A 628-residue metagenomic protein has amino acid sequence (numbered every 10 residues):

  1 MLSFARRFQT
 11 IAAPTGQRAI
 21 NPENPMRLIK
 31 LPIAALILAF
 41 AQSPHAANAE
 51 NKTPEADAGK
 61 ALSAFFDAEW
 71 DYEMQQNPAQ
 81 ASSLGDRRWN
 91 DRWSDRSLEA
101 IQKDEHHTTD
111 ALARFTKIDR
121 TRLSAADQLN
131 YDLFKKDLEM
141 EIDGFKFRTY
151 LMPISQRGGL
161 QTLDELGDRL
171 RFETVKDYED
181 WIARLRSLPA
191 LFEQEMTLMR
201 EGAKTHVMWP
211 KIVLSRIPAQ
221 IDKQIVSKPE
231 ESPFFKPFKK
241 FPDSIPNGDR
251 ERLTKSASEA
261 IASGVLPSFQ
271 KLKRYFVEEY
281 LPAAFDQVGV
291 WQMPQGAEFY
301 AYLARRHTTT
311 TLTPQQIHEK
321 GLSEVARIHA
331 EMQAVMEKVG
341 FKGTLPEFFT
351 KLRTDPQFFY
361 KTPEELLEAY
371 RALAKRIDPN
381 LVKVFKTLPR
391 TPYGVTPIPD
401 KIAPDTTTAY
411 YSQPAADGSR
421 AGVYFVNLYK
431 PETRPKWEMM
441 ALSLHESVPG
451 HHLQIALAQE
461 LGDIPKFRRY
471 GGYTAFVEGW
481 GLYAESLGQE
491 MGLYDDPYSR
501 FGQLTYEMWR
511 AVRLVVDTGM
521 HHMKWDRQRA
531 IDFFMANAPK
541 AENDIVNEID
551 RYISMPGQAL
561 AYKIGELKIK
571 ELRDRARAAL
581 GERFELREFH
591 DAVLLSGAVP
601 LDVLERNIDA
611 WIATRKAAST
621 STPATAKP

Functional and structural regions predicted by a protein language model:
A5-I11, A19-I33: Bacterial N-terminal signal peptides that target proteins for export
R6-R7, I11-A13, S43-A46, A624: Intrinsically disordered, low-complexity serine/threonine-rich segments
A13, L28, D405-A409: Long alpha-helical scaffolds
K30-S43: Bacterial N-terminal signal peptides
A47-P628: N-terminal maturation segment of proteins
